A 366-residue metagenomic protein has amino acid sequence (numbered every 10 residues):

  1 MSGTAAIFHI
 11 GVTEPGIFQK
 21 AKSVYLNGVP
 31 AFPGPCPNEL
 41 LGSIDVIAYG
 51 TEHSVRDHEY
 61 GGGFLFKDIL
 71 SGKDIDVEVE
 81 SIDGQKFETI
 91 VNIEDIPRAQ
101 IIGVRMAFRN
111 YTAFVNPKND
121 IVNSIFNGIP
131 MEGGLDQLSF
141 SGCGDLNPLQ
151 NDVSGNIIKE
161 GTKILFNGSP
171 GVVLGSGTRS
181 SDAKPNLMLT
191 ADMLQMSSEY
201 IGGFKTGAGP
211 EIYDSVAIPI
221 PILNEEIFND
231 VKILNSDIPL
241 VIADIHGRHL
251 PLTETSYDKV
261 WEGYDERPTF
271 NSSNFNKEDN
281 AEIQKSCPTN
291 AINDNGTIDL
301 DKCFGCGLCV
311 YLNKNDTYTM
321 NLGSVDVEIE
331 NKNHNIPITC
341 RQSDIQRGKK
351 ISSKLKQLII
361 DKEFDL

Functional and structural regions predicted by a protein language model:
S2-I101: An N-terminal, globular interaction/scaffold subdomain
A6-I10, F270, C287, N313: Generic structural hydrophobic/aromatic packing signal, biased to beta-strands
R56, Y60-F66, S71, I75-A243: Long, hydrophobic alpha/beta structural blocks
S198-A291, V325-L366: Ferredoxin-type iron-sulfur electron-transfer modules and their immediate structural context
P268, G296-D299: Hydrophobic residues embedded in beta-strands of well-ordered beta-sheets
A281-T297, L308-V325: Iron-sulfur cluster-binding cysteine motifs and their immediate structural context in ferredoxin-like electron-transfer
